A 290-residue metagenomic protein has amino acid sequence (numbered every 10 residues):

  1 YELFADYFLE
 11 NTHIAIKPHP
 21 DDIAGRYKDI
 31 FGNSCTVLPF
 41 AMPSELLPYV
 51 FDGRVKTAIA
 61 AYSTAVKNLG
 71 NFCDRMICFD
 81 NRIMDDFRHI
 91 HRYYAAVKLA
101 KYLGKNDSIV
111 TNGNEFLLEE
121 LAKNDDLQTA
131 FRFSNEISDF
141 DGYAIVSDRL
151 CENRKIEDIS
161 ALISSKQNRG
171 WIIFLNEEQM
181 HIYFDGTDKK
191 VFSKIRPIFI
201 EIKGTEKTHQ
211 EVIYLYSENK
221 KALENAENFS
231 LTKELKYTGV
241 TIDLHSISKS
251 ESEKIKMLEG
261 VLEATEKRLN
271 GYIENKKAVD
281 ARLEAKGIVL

Functional and structural regions predicted by a protein language model:
Y1-A24: Conserved catalytic-core segment of nucleotide-activated headgroup transferases in glycan assembly
H13-I16, A58-I59, L103-F116, A144-V146: Short hydrophobic beta-strand segments
P20-K67, F72: Donor nucleotide-activated moiety binding/catalytic core segment of transferases that use nucleotide-activated donors
D21-I23, A65-V66, I83-D85, N114-E120 (+2 more regions): Short acidic, S/G/P-rich loop/turn micro-motifs used as interaction or catalytic elements
L38-V50, A100-Y102, E120-F140: A short, well-structured beta->alpha microelement
A65-D107, L117-D125: Catalytic binding pocket for nucleotide-activated donors in carbohydrate/polymer assembly enzymes
G170-N176: Conserved beta-strand signature within the Rossmann-like core of class I S-adenosyl-L-methionine
G204-T208, N219-L290: Boundary detector for helix-to-coil junctions that initiate low-complexity/charged tails
